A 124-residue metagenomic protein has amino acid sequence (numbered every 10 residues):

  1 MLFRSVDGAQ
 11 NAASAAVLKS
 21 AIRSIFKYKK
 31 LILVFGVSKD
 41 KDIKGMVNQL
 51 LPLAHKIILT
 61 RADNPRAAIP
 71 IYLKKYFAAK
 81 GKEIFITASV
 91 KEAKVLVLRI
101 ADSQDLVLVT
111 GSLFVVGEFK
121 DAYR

Functional and structural regions predicted by a protein language model:
M1-K56: Nucleotide phosphate-binding/pyrophosphate-handling subdomain across enzymes that bind or process nucleotide phosphates
A15, I43, P70-L73, V116: A general structural signal for well-ordered alpha-helical segments in protein cores
K39, P65-R66, V115: Glycine-rich phosphate-binding loops at beta-strand->alpha-helix junctions
V47-L106: C-terminal helical cap/extension that packs against the catalytic core of soluble nucleotide-cofactor enzymes
S112: Active-site-proximal loop/hinge segments that shape catalytic or ion-binding/gating pockets
G117-R124: Active-site-adjacent alpha-helix immediately C-terminal to a catalytic or transition-state-stabilizing loop
